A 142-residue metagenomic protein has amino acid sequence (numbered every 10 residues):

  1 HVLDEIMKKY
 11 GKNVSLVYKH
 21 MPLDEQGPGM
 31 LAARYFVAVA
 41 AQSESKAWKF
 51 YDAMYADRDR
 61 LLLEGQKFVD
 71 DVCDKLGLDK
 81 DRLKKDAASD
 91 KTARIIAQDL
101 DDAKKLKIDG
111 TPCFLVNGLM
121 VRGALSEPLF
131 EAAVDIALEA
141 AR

Functional and structural regions predicted by a protein language model:
H1-D74, A140-R142: Structural alpha/beta surface segment adjacent to cysteine/selenocysteine redox centers across thiol/disulfide enzymes
H1-M7, F68-R142: C-terminal cap of thioredoxin/glutaredoxin-like
